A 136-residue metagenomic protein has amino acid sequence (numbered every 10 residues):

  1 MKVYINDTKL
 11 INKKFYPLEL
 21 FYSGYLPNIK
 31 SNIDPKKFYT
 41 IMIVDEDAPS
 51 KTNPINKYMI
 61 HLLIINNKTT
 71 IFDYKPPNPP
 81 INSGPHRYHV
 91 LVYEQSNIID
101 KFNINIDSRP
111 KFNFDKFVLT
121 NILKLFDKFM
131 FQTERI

Functional and structural regions predicted by a protein language model:
M1-I136: N-terminus-centered regions that define maturation/targeting leaders and the start of the first functional domain
